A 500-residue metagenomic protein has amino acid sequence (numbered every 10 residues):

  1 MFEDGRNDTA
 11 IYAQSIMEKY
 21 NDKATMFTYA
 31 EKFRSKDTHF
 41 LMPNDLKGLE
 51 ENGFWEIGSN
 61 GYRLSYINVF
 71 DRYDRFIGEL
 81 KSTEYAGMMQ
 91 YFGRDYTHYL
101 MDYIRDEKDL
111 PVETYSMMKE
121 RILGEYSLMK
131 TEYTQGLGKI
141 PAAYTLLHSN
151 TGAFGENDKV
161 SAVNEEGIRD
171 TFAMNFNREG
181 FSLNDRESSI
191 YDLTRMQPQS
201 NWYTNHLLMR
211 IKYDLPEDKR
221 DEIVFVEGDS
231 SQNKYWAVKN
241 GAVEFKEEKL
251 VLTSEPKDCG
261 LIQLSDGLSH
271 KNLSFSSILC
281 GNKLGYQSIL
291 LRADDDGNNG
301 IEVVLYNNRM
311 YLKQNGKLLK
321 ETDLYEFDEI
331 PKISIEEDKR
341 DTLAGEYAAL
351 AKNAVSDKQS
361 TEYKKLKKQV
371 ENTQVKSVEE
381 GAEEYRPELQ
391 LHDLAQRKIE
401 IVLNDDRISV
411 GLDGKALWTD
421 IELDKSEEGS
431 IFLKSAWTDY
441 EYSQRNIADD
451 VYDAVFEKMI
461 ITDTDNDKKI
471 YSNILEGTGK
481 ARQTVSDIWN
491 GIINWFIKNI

Functional and structural regions predicted by a protein language model:
E18-T151, L193: Metal-dependent polysaccharide deacetylase catalytic core of the NodB/CE4 family, i.e., the active-site-bearing domain
D74-E113, P331-V375: Charged, glycine/proline-rich intrinsically disordered loops and linkers
Y144-T145, S149-D192: Substrate-binding cleft/loops of secretory-pathway carbohydrate-active enzymes
L207-N240, A454, T462-I500: Extracellular carbohydrate-recognition regions
T253-K367: Secretory/extracellular carbohydrate-interaction modules and structurally similar beta-sandwich "look-alikes"
L264-F275, E380, P387-A395, Y452: Extracellular/lumenal carbohydrate-interaction signature centered on repeated Trp-anchored short motifs
F275-S277, I335-K339, L389-L412: Short tryptophan-centered beta-strand motifs in secreted/extracellular beta-sheet-rich domains of glycan-recognition
D420-I461, N466: Flexible glycan-contacting loops in extracellular carbohydrate-active proteins
